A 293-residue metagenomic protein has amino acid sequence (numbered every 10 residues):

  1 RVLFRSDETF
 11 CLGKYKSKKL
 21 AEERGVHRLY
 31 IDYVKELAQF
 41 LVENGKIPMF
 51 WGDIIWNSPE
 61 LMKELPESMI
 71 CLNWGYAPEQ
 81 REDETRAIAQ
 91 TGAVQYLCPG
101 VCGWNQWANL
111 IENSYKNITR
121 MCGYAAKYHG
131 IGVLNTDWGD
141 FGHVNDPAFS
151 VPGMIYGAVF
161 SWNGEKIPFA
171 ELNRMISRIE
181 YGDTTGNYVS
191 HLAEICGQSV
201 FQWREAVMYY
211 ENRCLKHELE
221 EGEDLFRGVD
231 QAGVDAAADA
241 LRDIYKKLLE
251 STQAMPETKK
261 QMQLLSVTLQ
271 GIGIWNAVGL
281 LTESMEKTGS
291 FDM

Functional and structural regions predicted by a protein language model:
V2-L3, M293: Short, small-residue-biased leader/transition segments that mark boundaries at the very start of proteins
R5-H27: Active-site-proximal, well-structured secondary-structure segments within enzyme catalytic domains
L20-M293: Substrate-binding groove of N-acetylhexosamine-processing glycoside hydrolases
